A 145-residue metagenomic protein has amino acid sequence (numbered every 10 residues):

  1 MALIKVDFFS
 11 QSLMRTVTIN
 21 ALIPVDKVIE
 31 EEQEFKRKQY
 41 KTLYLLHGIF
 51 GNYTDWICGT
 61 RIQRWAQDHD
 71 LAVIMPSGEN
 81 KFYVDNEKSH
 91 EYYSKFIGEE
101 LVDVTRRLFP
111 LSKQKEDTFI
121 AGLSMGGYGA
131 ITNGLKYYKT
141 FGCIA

Functional and structural regions predicted by a protein language model:
M1-A145: Non-catalytic cap/lid and distal C-terminal segments of serine-dependent acyl enzymes
